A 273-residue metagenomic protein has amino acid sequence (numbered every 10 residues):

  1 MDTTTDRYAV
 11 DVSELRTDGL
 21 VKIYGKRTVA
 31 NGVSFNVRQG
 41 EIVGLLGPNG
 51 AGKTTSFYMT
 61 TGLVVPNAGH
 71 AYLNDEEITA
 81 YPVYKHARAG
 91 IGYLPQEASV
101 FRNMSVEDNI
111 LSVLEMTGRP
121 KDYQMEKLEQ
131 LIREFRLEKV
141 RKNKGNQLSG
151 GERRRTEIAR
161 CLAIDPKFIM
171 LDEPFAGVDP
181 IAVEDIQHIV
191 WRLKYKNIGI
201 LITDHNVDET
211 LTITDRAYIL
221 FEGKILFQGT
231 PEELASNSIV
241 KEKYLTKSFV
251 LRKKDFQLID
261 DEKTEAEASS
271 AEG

Functional and structural regions predicted by a protein language model:
L46-P48: The feature captures the beta-strand-to-loop junction immediately N-terminal to the Walker
T61: Helix-to-loop junction immediately C-terminal to a conserved catalytic motif
E77-E97, K121-M125, L234-K241: ABC ATPase NBD coupling module
D122-V140, Q187-W191: Conserved ABC ATPase "signature" region
K144-L148, E152: Conserved ABC ATPase signature
D165: Conserved catalytic motifs of ABC-family nucleotide-binding domains
